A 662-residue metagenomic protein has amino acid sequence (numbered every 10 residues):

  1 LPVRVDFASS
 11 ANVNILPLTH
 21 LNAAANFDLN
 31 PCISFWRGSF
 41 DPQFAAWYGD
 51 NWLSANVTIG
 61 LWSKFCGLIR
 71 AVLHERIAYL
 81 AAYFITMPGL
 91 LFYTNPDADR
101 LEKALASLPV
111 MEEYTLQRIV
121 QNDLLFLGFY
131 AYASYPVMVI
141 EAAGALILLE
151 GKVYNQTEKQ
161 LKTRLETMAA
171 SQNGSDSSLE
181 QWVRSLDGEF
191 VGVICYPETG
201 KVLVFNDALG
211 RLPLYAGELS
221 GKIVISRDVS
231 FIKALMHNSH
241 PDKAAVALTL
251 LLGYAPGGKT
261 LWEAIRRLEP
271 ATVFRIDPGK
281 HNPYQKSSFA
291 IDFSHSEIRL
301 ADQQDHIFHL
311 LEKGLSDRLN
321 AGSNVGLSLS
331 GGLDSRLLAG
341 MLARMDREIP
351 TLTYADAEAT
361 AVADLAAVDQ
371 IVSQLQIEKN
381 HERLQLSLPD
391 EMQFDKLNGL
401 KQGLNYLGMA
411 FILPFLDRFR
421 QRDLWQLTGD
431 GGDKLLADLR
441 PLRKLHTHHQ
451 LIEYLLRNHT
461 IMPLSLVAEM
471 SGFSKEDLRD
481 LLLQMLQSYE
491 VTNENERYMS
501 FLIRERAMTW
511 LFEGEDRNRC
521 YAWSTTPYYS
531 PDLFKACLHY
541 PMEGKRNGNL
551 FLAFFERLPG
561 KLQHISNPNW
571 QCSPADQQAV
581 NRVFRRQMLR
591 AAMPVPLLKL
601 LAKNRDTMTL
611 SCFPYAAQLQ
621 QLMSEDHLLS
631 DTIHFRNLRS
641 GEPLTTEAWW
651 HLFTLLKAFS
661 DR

Functional and structural regions predicted by a protein language model:
R4, S10-N12, H20, A24-D28 (+2 more regions): Intrinsic low-complexity, disordered N-terminal segments enriched in polar/charged/small residues
A45, N56, L68: Short polybasic linear motifs
W62, H74-I85, L90-R100, T199-L203 (+8 more regions): ATP-dependent adenylate-handling active sites, centered on carboxylate activation for C-N bond formation
H74, Y83-S387: Cysteine-centered catalytic environments shared across enzyme families
K561-G641: PAPS-dependent sulfotransferase catalytic core
